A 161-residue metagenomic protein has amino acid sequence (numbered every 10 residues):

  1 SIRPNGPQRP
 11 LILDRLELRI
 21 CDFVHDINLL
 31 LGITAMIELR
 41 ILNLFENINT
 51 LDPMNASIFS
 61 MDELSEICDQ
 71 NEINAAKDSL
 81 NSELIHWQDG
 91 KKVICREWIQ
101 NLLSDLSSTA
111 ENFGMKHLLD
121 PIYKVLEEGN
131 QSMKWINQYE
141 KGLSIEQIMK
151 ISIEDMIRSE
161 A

Functional and structural regions predicted by a protein language model:
S1-A161: C-terminal accessory/tail domains of diverse enzymes
